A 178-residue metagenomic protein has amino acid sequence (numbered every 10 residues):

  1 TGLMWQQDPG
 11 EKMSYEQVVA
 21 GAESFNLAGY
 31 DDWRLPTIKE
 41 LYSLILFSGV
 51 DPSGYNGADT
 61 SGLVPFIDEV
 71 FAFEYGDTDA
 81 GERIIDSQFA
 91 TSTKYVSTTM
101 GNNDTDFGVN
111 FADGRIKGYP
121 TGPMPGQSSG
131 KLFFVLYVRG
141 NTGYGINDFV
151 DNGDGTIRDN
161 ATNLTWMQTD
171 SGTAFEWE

Functional and structural regions predicted by a protein language model:
T1-R34, I38-E178: Glycine-aromatic-enriched surface loops/turns that form tight recognition elements
